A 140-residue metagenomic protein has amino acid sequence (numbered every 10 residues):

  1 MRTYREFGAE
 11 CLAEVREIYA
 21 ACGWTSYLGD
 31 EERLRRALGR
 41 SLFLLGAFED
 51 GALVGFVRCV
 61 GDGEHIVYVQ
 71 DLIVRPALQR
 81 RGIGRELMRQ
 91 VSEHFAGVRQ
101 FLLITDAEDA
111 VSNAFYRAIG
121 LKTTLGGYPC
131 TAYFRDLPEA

Functional and structural regions predicted by a protein language model:
M1-L28, G127: Short amphipathic alpha-helix that is part of the acyltransferase structural core
R35-G46, R99-Q100: A short helix-loop-beta-strand connector motif used in the catalytic cores of GNAT acetyltransferases and, in some
G46, A52-G61, H65-I73: Conserved beta-strand in the GNAT
V74, R80-E93, A118: Conserved acetyl-CoA-binding loop-helix of GNAT-fold acetyltransferases
R85, A107-R135: Conserved active-site alpha-helix within GNAT-family acetyltransferase domains
M88, E93-D106: Conserved GNAT acetyl-CoA-binding A-motif
